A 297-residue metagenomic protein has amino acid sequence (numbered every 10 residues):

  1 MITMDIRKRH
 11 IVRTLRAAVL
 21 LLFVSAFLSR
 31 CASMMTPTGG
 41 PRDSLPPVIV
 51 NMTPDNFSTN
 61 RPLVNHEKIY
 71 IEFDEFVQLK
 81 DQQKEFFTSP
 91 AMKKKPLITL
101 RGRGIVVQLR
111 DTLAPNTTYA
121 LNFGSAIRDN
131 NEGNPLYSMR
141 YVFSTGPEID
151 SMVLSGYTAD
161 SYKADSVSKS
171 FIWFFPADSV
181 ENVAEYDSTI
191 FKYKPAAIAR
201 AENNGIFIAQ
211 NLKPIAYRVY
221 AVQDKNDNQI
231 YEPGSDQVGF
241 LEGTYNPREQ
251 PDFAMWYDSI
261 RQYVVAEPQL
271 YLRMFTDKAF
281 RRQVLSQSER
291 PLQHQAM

Functional and structural regions predicted by a protein language model:
M1-P46: Bacterial Sec-dependent N-terminal signal peptides
R30-N211, A216-Y220, G234, V238 (+2 more regions): Acidic, low-complexity Ser/Thr/Gly/Pro-rich repeat segments typical of extracellular/periplasmic and surface-exposed
N228: Acidic carboxylate motifs that coordinate Ca2+ or other divalent cations, activating on Asp/Glu
Q250: Extracellular interaction modules
F253-R261, E267: Long, low-complexity intrinsically disordered regulatory regions
